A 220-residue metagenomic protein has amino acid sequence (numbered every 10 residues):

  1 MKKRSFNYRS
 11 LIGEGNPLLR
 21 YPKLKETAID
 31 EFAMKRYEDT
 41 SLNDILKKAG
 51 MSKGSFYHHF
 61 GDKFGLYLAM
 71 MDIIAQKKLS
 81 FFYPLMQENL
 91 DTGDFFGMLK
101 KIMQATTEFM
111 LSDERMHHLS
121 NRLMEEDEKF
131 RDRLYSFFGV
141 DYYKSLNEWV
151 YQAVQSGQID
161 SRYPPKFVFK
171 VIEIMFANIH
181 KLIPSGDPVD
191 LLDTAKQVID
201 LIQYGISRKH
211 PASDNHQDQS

Functional and structural regions predicted by a protein language model:
M1-N7, E108, K144, E148-S156 (+3 more regions): C-terminal peripheral helix-coil segments that are non-catalytic and often amphipathic
R4, K23, E31-G65, A69: Helix-turn-helix
L19-A28, I45, L66, M70-K78 (+1 more regions): Generic hydrophobic, amphipathic alpha-helix propensity
T27-E31, F109: Short amphipathic alpha-helical elements of helix-turn-helix/winged-helix folds
A69, P84-S112, F169-I172, A195: Hydrophobic alpha-helical connector segments
Q76-P84, S112, K129-S156, K166-K170 (+3 more regions): Amphipathic alpha-helical packing segments from all-alpha helical-bundle domains
M98, A105, F109-F130, K181 (+1 more regions): Amphipathic alpha-helical segments used for helix-helix packing
H117-S120, D132-R133, R162, S213-N215: Short, hydrophobic secondary-structure boundary micro-motifs
